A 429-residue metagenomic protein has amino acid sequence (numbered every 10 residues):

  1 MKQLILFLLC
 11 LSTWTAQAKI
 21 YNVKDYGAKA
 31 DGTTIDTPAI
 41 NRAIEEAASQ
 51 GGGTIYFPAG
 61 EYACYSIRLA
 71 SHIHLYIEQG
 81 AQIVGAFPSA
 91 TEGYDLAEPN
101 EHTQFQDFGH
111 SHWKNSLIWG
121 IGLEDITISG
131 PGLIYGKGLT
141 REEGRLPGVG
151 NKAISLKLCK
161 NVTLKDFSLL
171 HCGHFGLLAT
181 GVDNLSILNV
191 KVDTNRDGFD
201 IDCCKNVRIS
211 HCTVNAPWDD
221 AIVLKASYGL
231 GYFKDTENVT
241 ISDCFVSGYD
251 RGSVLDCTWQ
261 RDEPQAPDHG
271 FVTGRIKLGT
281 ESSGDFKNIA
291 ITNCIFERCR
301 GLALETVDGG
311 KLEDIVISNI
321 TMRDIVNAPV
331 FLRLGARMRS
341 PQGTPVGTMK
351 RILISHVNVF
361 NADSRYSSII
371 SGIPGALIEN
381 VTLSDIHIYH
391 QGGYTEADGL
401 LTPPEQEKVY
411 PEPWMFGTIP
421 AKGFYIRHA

Functional and structural regions predicted by a protein language model:
L4-S12: Sec-dependent N-terminal signal peptides
L8, A16-A429: Extracellular/periplasmic carbohydrate-active domains that bind, remodel, or depolymerize complex polysaccharides
